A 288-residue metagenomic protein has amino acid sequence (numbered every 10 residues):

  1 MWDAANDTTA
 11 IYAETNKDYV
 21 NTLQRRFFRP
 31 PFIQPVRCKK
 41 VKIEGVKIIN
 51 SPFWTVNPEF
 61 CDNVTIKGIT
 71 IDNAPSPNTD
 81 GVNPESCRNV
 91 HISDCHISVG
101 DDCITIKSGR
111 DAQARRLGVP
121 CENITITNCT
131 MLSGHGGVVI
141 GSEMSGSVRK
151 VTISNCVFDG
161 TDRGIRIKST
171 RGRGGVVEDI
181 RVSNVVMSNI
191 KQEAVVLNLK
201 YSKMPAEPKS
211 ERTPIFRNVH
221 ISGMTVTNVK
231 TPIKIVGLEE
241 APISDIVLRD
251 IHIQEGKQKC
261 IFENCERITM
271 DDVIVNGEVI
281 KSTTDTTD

Functional and structural regions predicted by a protein language model:
M1-D288: Extracellular/periplasmic carbohydrate-active domains that bind, remodel, or depolymerize complex polysaccharides
